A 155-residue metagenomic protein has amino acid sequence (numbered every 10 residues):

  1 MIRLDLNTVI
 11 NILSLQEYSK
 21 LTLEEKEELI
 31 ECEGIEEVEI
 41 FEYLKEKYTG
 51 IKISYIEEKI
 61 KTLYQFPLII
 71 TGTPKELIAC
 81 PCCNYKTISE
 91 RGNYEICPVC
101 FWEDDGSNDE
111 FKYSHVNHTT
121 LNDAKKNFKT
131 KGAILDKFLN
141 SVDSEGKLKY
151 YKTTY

Functional and structural regions predicted by a protein language model:
M1-I51: Long, charged N-terminal interaction/targeting segments
Y48, K59-F66: Polar/charged low-complexity regulatory segments
K75-I78, Y94: Residues immediately within or flanking Cys/His clusters that coordinate Zn2+ in small zinc-binding modules
C80-C83, C97-C100: Short cysteine-rich clusters marking metal-coordination/redox-active sites
K86-I88, F101-D104: Cys/His-rich microdomains that often coordinate metals
I88-Y94, S107-E110: Short Cys/His-rich "knuckle" micro-motifs
E103-A133: Short metal-binding segments enriched for Cys and/or His
I134-Y155: Short flanking/linker segments adjacent to small metal-binding domains or redox-active Cys/His motifs
